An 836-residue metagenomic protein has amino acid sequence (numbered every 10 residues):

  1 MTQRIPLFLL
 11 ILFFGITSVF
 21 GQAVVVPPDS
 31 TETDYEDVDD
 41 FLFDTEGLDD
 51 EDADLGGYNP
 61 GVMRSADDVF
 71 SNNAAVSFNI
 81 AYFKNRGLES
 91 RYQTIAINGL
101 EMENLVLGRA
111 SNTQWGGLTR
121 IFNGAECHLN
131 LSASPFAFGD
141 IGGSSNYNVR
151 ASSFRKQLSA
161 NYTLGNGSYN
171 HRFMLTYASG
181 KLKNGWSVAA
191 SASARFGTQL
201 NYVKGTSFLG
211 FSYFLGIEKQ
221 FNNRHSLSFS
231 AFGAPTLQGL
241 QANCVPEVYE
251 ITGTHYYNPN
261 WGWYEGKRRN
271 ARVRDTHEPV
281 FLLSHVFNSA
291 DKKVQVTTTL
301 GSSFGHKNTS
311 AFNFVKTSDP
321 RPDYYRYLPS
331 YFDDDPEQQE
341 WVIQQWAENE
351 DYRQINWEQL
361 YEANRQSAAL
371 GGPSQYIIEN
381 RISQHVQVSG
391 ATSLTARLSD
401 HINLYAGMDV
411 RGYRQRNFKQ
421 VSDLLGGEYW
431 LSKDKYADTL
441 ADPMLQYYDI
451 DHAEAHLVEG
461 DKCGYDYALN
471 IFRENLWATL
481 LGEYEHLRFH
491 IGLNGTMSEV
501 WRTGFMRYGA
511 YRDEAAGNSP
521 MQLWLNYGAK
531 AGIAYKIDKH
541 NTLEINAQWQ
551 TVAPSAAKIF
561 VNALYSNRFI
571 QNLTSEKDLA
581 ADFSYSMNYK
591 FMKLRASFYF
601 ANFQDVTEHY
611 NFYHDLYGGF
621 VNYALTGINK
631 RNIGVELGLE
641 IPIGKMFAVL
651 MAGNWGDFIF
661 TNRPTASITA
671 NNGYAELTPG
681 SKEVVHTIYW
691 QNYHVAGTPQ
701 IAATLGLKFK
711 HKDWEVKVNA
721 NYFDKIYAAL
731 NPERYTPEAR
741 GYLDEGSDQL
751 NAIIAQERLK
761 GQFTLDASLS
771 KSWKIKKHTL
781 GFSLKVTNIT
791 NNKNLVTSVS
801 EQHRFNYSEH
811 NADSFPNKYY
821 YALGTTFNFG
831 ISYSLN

Functional and structural regions predicted by a protein language model:
E32-T33, D52-R64, A81-K84, N112-W115 (+3 more regions): N-terminal periplasmic accessory domains that precede and gate Gram-negative outer-membrane beta-barrel machines
V69-S71, L100-L131, N148-R150, F154 (+1 more regions): Short acidic/polar hinge/loop motifs at secondary-structure boundaries that mediate gating or recognition
S132-S134, G143-G180, A192-K204, N719: Short strand-turn segments of transmembrane beta-barrel domains in outer membranes, especially the first one or two
S226-L282, N308-E379, P443-L457, H609-F612: Acidic/polar loop-and-plug regions of large Gram-negative outer-membrane beta-barrel proteins
C244, A453-E454, E499-A510, M521 (+6 more regions): Surface-exposed extracellular loop regions of Gram-negative outer-membrane beta-barrel proteins, predominantly
I377, Y405-D538, T665, W690: Signature of Gram-negative outer-membrane beta-barrel scaffolds
F600-N602, Y623-R734, G830-S834: Gram-negative outer-membrane beta-barrel transporters
V649-M651, Y722-E745, K771-N836: C-terminal beta-signal and adjacent terminal beta-strands/loops of Gram-negative outer-membrane beta-barrel proteins
